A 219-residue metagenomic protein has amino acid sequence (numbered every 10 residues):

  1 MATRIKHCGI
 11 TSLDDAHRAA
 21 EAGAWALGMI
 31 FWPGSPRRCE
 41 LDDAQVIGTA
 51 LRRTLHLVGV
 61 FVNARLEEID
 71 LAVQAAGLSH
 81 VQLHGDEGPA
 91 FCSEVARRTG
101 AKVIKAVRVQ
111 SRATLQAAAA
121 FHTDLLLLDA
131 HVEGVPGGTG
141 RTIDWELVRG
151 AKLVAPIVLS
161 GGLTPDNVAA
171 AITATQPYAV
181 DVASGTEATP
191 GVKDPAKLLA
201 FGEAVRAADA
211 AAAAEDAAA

Functional and structural regions predicted by a protein language model:
M1-A219: Conserved N-terminal beta1-alpha1 strand-loop-helix module at the mouth
